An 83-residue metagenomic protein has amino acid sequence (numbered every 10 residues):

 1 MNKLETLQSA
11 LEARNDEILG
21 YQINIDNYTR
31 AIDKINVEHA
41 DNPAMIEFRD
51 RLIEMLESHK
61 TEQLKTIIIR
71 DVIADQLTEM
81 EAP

Functional and structural regions predicted by a protein language model:
M1-D26: Short, charge/polar-rich alpha-helical segments
M1-S9, A40-N42, E47, P83: Short, charge-rich amphipathic alpha-helices with coiled-coil/heptad character
A13, E17, K34, E38-D41 (+2 more regions): Surface-exposed polar/charged interaction patches
I18-R49: Extended alpha-helical coiled-coil "stalk/arm" regions that act as elongated linkers or oligomerization scaffolds
L19, I23, E57, L64-T66 (+1 more regions): Extended rod-forming repeat segments used as scaffolds/tethers
E38-L64, R70: Acidic, low-complexity, intrinsically disordered interaction modules
Q63-P83: Long amphipathic alpha-helical coiled-coil segments
